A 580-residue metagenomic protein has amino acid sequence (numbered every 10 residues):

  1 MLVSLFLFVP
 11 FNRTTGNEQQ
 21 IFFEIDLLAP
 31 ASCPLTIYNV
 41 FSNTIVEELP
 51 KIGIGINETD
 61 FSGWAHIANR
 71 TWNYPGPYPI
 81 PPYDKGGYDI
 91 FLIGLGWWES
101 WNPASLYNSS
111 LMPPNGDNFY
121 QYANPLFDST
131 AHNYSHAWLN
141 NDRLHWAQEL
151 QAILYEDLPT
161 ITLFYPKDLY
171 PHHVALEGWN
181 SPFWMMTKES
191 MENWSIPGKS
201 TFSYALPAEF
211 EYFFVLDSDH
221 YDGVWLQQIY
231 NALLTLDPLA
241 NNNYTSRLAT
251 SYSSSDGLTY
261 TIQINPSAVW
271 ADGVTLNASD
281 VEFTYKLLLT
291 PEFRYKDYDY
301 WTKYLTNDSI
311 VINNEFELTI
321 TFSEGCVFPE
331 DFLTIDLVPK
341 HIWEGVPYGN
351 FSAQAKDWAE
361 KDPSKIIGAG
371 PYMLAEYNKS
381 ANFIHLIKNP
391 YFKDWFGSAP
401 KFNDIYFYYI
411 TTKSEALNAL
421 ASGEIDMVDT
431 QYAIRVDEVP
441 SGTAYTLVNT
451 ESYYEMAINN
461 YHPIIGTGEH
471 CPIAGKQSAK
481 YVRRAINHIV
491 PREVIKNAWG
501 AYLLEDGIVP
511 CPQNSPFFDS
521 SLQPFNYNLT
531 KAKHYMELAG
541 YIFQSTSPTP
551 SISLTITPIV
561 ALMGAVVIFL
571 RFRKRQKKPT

Functional and structural regions predicted by a protein language model:
F11-R13, I37-F41, W146, L150-F164 (+4 more regions): Periplasmic-binding protein-like
N17-Q19, E24, A29-F41, W138-N140 (+4 more regions): Structural transition elements
E18, E24-A29, C33-P34, I56-N73 (+10 more regions): Extracytoplasmic/peripheral linker and loop segments enriched in polar/acidic and small residues with frequent Thr/Pro
P34, S190-N193, T250, S255 (+5 more regions): Aromatic-rich, solvent-exposed beta-strand/loop patch
G94-L95, L288, V311, A375-I387 (+2 more regions): Extracellular/periplasmic solute-recognition and catalytic clefts
Y170-T201: Long beta-strand-rich cores associated with HINT superfamily self-processing modules
A175, Y298-F351: Surface-exposed binding/hinge segments that line and control ligand-binding clefts or catalytic entry sites
A205-S255, K286, I367: N-terminal lobe/hinge region of extracytoplasmic solute-binding protein
